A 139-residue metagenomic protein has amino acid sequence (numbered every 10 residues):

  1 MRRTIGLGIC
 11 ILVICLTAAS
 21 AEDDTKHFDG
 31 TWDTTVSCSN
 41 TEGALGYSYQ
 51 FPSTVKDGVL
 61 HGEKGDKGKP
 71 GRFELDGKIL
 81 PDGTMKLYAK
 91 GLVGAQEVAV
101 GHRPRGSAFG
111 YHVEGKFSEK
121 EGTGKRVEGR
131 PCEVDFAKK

Functional and structural regions predicted by a protein language model:
M1-G8: Bacterial N-terminal signal peptides that target proteins for export
G8-C15: Bacterial N-terminal signal peptides
A18-D23: Boundary at the C-terminal end of the N-terminal hydrophobic targeting segment
D24-K139: Central antiparallel beta-sheet cores of small beta-barrel/beta-sandwich binding domains
